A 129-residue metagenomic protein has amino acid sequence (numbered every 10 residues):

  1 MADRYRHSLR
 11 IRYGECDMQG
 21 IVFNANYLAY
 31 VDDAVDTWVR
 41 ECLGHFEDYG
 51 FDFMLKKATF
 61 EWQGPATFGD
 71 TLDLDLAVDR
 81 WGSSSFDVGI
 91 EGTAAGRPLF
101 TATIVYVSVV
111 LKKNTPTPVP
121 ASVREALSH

Functional and structural regions predicted by a protein language model:
M1-K56, L111-H129: Hot-dog-fold acyl-thioester-processing enzymes
D3, T67-F68, D79-H129: HotDog/MaoC-like acyl-thioester-processing domains
W38-D73, A77-F86, L99-A102, Y106-V107: Hydrophobic beta-strand-centered segment that forms part of the acyl-chain substrate-binding groove
